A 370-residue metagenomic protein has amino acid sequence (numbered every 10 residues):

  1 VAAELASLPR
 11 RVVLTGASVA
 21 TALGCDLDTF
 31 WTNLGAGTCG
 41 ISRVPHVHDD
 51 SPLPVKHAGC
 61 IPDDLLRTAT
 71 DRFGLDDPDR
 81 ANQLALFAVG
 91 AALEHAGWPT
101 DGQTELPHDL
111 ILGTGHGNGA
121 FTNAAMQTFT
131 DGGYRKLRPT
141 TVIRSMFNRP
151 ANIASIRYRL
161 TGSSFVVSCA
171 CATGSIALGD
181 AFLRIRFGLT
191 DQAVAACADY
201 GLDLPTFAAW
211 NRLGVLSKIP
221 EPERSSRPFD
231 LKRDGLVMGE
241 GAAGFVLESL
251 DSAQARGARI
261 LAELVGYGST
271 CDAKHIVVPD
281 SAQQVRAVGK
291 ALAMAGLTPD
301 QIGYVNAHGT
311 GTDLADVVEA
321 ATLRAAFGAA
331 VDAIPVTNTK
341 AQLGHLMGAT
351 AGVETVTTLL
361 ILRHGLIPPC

Functional and structural regions predicted by a protein language model:
V1-L14, T100-E105, A295-Q301, A329-D332: Flexible, low-complexity linker/loop segments at domain and module junctions
R11-T15, T38-R43, E221-L297, G303-Y304: Condensing-enzyme catalytic core mediating Claisen C-C bond formation in acyl metabolism
V13-L14, T29, G35-C169, A198-T206 (+1 more regions): Conserved beta-ketoacyl condensing-enzyme motif
D28-T32, A120-R135, R184-F187, F207-P220 (+2 more regions): A glycine- and small-aliphatic-rich helix-loop capping segment at beta-alpha/alpha-beta transitions that lines
A85-G97, F147-P150, S155-Y158, S163-D199 (+2 more regions): Active-site-proximal alpha-helical scaffold in enzymes
G132-R138, I176-G179, L183, F187 (+2 more regions): Glycine-/small-residue-rich "gating" segment that lines the acyl/pantetheine channel and substrate pocket
L137-V142, G162-C169, D230-D234, I334-H345: Short pre-catalytic strand/loop immediately N-terminal to key active-site residues, enriched for Gly-Thr
A273-Q284, T310-F327, L346-V353: Short glycine/threonine-rich loop-to-helix capping motif typified by GTGT followed within a few residues by an Asp-Pro
